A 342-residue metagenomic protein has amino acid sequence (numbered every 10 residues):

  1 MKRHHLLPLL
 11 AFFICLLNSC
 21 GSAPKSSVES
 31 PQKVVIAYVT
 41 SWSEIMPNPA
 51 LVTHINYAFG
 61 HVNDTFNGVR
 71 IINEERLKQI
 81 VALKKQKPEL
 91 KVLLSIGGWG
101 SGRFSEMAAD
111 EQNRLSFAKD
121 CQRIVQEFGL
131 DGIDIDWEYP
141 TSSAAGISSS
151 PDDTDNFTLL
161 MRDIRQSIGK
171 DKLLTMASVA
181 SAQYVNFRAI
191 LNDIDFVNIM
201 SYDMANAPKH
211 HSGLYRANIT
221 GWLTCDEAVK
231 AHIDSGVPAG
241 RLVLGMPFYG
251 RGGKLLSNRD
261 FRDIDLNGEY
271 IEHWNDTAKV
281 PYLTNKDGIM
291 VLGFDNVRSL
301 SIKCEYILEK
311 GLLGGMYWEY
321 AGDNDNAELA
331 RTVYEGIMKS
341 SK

Functional and structural regions predicted by a protein language model:
M1-L7: Bacterial N-terminal signal peptides that target proteins for export
N18-S19: C-terminal motif of bacterial Sec signal peptides marking the signal peptidase cleavage site
S26-V125, L214, N218: Glycan-recognition patch characteristic of GH18 chitinases/ENGases and related GlcNAc/peptidoglycan-binding proteins
Q32-K33, T53, P88-V92, G129-D131 (+4 more regions): Short, well-ordered coil/turn segments that N-cap beta-strands
I36, D64-E75, K119, P140-E269: Substrate-binding surface in catalytic domains of secreted glycosidases
I55, L94, I135, V197 (+3 more regions): Conserved, mostly hydrophobic/aromatic
I96, R241-Y306, N326, T332-K342: Glycan-binding loop/region signatures in secreted carbohydrate-active enzymes
S150-N156, K170-K172, N324-K342: Short acidic, glycine/proline-enriched helix-loop-strand junctions
